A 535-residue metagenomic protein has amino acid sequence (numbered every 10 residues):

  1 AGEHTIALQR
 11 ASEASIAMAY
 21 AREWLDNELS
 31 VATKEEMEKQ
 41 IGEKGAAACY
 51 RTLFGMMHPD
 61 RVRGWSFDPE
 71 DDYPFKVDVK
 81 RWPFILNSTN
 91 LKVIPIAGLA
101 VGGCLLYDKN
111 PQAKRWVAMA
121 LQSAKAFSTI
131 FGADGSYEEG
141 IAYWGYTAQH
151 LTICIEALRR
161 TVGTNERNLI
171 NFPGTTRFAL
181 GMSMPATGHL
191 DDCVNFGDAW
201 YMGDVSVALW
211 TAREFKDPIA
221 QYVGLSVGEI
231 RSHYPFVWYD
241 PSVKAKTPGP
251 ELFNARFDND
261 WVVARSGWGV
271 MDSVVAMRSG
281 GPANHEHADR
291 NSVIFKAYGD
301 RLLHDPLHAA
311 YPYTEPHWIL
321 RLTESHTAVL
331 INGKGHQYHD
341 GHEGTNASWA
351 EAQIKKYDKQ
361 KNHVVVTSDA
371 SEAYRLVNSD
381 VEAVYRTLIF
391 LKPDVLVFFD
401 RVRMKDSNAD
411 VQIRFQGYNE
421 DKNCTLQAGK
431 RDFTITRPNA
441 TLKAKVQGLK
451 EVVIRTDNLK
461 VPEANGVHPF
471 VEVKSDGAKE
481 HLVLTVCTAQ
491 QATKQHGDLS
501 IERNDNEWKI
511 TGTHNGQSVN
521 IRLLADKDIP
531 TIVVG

Functional and structural regions predicted by a protein language model:
A1, A21-Y50, G103-L121, E156-P173 (+5 more regions): Structural helix-adjacent loops and short alpha-helical linkers that scaffold large soluble proteins
A1-E13, F131-G140: Helix-terminus loop motifs that line ligand-binding clefts
A7-R10, S88-P95, W116-S123, G140-H150 (+3 more regions): Secondary-structure capping and boundary motifs in well-ordered enzyme cores
L8-E23, Y73-P83, N87-C104, Y143-E156 (+4 more regions): Well-ordered alpha-helical segments within folded domains of soluble proteins
A19-G140, P235-P250: Active-site lining segments of carbohydrate-active enzymes
L106, Y143-L303, K359, D476-V483 (+1 more regions): Carbohydrate-active enzyme catalytic cores, enriched for enzymes that act on polyanionic acidic polysaccharides
L190-M202, L302-T327: Aromatic/acidic polysaccharide-binding cleft in carbohydrate-active enzymes
Y311-G535: CBM-like, beta-strand-rich accessory domains located in the C-terminal region of large, secreted polysaccharide-active
